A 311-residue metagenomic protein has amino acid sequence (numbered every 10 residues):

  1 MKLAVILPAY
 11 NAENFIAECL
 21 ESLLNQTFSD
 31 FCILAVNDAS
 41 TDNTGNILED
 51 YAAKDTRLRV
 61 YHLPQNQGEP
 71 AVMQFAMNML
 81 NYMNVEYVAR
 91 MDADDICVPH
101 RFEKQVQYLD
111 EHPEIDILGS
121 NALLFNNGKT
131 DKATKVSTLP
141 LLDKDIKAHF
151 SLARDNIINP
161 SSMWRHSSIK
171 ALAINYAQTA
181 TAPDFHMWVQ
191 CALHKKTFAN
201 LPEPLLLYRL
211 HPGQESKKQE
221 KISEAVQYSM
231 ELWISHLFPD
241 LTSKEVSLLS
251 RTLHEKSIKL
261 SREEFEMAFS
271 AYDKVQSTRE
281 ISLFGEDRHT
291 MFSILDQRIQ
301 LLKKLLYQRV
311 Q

Functional and structural regions predicted by a protein language model:
K2-L3, L24-A35, N43, D55-R59: Short loop->beta transition adjacent to catalytic acidic/histidine clusters or analogous donor-positioning motifs
A12-N25: Short, well-formed alpha-helical segments that are part of the catalytic scaffolds of diverse glycosyltransferases
F15-A17, D42-D50, I96, H100: Acidic helix N-cap motif at the loop->helix transition within catalytic regions of sugar-transfer enzymes
S22, N37-N46, Q65, D92 (+1 more regions): A conserved acidic beta->alpha catalytic loop
L63-M83, V88, K104: Glycine-rich, basic loop-to-helix element that forms the pyrophosphate-binding segment of sugar-nucleotide handling
H100-T134: Conserved donor NDP-sugar-binding/catalytic core segment of glycosyltransferases
P140-L232, D240-E245: Conserved nucleotide-sugar donor-binding catalytic segment
L193, F198, L210-Q311: C-terminal subregions of glycosyltransferases and related glycan-biosynthesis enzymes
